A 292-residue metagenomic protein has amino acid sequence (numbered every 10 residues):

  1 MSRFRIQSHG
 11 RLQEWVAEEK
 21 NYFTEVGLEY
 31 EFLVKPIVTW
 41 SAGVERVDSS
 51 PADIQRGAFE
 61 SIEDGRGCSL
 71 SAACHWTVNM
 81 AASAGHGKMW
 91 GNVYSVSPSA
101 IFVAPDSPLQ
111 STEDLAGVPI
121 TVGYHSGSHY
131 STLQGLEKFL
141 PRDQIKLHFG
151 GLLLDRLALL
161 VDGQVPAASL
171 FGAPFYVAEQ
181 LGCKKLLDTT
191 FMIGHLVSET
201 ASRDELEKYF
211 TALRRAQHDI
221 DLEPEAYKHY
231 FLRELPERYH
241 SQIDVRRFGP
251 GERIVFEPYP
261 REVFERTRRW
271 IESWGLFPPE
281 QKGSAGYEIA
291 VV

Functional and structural regions predicted by a protein language model:
M1-L133, K138, L186: Short, glycine-/small- and polar/acidic-enriched structural segments that line small-molecule recognition paths
F59, T112, H129, L157 (+3 more regions): Extracytoplasmic/secreted envelope proteins and their assembly/folding machinery, especially bacterial periplasmic
A72-A84, L133, V161-C183, R269-W270: A ligand-binding cleft/hinge motif common to bilobed small-molecule-binding domains
P105-E113, P141-R142, T200-E207: Short helix-loop capping/hinge motifs at secondary-structure junctions, enriched in acidic/polar residues
L147-H148, L152-E234: Pocket-lining segment of extracytoplasmic ligand-binding domains
D204-P278: Secondary-structure end/capping motifs
E272-V292: Conserved C-terminal helix/tail region of periplasmic/extracytoplasmic solute-binding proteins
